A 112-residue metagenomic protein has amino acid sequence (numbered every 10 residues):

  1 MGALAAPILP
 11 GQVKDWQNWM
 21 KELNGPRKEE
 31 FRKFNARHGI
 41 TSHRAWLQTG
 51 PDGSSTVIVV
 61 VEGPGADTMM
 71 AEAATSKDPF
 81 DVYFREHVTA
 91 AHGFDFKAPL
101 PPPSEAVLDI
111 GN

Functional and structural regions predicted by a protein language model:
A3-I8, W16, H43-T75: Short, well-ordered beta-strand segments in beta-rich or mixed alpha/beta enzyme and ligand-binding folds
G11-P26: Amphipathic alpha-helical segments
K28-T41, E62-P101: An amphipathic, aromatic/His-enriched active-site/gating alpha helix that lines ligand/cofactor pockets
R37, Q48-P51, A91, D109: Intrinsically disordered, low-complexity segments enriched in small/polar residues
H38, T56, E86, E105-L108: Residue-level marker of intrinsically disordered, low-complexity segments enriched for small/polar residues
F96-N112: Intrinsically disordered, low-complexity regulatory regions enriched in serine/threonine/proline and acidic residues
